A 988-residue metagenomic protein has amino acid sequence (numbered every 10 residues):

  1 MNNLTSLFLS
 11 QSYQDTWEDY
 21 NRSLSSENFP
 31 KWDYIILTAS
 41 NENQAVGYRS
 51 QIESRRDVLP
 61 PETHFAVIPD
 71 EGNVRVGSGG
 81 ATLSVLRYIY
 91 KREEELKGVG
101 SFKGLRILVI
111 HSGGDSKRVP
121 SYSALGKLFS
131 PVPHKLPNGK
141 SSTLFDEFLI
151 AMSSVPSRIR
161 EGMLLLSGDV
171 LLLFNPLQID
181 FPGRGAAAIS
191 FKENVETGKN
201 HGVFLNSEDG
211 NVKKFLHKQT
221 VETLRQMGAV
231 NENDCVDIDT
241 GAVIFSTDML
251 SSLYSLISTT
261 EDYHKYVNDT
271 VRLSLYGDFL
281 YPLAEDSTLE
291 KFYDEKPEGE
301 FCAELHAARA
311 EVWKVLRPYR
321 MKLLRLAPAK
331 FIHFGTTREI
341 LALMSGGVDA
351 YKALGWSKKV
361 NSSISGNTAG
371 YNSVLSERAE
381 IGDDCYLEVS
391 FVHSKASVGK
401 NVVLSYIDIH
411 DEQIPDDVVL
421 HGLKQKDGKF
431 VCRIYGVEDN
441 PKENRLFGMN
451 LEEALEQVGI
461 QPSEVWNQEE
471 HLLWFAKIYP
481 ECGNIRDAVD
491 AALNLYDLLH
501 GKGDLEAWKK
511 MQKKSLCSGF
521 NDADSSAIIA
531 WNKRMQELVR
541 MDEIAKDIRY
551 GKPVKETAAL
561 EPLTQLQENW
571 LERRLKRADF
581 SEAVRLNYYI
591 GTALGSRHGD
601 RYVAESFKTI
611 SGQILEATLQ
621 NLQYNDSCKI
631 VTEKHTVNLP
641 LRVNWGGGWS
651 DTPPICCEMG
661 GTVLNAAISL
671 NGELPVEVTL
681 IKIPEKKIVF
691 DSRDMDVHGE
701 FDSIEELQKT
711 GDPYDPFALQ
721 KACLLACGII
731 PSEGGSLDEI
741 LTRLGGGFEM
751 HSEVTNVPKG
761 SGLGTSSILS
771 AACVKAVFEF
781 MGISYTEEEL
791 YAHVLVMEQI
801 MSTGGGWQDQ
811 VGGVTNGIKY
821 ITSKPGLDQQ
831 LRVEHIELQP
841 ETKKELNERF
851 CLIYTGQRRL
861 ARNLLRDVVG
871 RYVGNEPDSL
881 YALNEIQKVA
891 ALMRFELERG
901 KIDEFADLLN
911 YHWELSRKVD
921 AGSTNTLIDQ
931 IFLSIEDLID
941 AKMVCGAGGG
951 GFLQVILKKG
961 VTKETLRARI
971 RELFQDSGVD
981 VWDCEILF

Functional and structural regions predicted by a protein language model:
M1-S40, A66-I68, N73-R75, G79-T82 (+7 more regions): Left-handed beta-helix
N3, E62-L108, K117, A124-V155 (+1 more regions): Short phosphate-binding loop-to-helix
A45-V58, T965-L973: Short, aromatic/basic amphipathic alpha-helical patches
V85, F148, S606, I610 (+3 more regions): Stable alpha-helical structural segments in soluble proteins, enriched in small hydrophobic residues
K103-G104, S123-A124, S130-D262, V267 (+1 more regions): Conserved core of the sugar-phosphate nucleotidyltransferase
V109-S112, L164-S167, I189-K192, S246 (+5 more regions): Short beta-strand segments
L125, F129-P131, S761-I783: DPxDG-like acidic metal-binding loop motif
D497-T742, I783, A792-G804, Q810-V944 (+1 more regions): C-terminal nucleotide
